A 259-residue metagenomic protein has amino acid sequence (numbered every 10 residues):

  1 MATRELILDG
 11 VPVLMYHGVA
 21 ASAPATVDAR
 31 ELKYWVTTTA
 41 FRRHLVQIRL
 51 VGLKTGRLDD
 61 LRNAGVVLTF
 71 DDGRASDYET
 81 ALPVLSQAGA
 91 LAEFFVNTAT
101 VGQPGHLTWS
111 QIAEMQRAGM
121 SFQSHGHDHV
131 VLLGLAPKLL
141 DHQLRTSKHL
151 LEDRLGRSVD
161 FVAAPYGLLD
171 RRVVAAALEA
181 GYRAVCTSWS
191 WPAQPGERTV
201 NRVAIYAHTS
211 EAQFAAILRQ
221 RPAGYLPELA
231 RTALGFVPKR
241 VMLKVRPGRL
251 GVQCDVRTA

Functional and structural regions predicted by a protein language model:
M1-T69, R74-S76, G134-F161, G167-A259: C-terminal active-site subregion of NodB/CE4 polysaccharide deacetylases
L14, S121-H129: Histidine-centered catalytic micro-motifs
R49-G52, L82-A90, L107-S124, L178: Acidic (Asp/Glu)-rich catalytic clusters
S76-T98: A short alpha/beta connector and helix-capping loop motif
F95, H125, V185-T187: Short beta-strand and adjacent tight-turn residues that come in two discontinuous sequence segments and form the edges
T98-G102, V131, P165-L168: Short histidine/acidic/glycine/proline-rich micro-motifs that form metal- and phosphate-coordinating active-site loops
G105-I112, K138-L144: Charged helix-capping and loop-helix junction motifs
